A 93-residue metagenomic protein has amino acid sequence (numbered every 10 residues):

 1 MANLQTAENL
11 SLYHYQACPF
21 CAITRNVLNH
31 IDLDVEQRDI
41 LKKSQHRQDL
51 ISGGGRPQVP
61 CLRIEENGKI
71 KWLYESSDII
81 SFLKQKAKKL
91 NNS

Functional and structural regions predicted by a protein language model:
M1-Q16, A22-S93: GST-like domain detector, emphasizing the conserved glutathione-binding G-site in the N-terminal thioredoxin-like
